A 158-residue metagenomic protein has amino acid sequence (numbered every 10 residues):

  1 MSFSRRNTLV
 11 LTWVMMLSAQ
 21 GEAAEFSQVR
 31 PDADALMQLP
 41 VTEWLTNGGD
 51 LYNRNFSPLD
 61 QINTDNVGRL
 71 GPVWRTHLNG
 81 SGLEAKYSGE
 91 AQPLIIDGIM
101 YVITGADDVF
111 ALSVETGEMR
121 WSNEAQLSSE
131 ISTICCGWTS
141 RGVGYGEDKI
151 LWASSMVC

Functional and structural regions predicted by a protein language model:
M1-L9: Bacterial N-terminal signal peptides that target proteins for export
V10-S18: Bacterial N-terminal signal peptides
S18, R69, V73-M100: Short, intrinsically disordered, low-complexity segments enriched in Ser/Thr and Pro
A19-A23: Sec/Tat signal peptide C-region and signal peptidase I cleavage site
A24-E84, E118-S132: Aromatic (tryptophan-biased) beta-strands that constitute blades/sheets of beta-rich domains
W44-G48, K86-D108, T133-C158: Repeat-blade elements of multi-bladed beta-propeller folds
V114-T116: Short loop/turn segments that connect beta-strands within beta-propeller blades
